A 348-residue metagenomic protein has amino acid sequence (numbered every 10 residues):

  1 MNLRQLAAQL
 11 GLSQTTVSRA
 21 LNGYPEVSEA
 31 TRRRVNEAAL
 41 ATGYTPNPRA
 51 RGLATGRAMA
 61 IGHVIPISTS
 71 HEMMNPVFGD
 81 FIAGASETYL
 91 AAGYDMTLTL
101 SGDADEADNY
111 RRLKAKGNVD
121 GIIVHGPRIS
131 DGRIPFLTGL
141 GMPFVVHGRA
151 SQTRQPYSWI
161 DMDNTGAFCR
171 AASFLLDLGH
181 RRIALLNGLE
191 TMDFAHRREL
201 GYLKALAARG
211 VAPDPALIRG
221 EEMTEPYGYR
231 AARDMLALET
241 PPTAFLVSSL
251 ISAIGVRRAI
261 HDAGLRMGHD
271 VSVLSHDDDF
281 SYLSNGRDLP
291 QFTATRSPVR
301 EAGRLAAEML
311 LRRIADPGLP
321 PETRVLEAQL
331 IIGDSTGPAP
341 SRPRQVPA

Functional and structural regions predicted by a protein language model:
M1-M59, P347-A348: N-terminal helix-turn-helix DNA-binding module of bacterial transcription factors
S13, M59, D120, R181-R182 (+1 more regions): Short acidic/polar active-site loop segments enriched in Thr and Asp
A60-V64, S68-S173, D177, M235-A237 (+2 more regions): Alpha-helical recognition/docking segments in bacterial nutrient-uptake and carbohydrate-utilization systems
I67-D80, L98-A107, I160-R170, L186-R233 (+4 more regions): Hinge/beta->alpha junction and helix N-cap segments in small-molecule ligand-binding domains
R181-R182, P213-L217, M267-V273: Short acidic capping loops at alpha-helix termini that bridge into adjacent secondary structure
R233, A237-A348: Flexible loop/turn connectors
